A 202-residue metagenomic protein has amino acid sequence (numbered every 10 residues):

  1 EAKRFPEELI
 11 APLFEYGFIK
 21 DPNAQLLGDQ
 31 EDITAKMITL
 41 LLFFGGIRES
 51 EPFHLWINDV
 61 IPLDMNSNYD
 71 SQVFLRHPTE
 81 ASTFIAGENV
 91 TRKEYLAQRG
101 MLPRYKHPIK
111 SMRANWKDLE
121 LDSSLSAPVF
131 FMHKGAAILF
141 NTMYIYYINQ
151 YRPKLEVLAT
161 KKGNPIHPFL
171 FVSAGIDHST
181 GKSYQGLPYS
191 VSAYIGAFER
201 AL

Functional and structural regions predicted by a protein language model:
E1, E31-A35, F198: Non-catalytic DNA-binding core/recognition domains of DNA-processing enzymes
E1-F18, D177-T180: Flexible interdomain linker/hinge and immediately adjacent N-terminus of the catalytic tyrosine-recombinase domain
F14-F44, E49: Basic, Lys/Arg- and aromatic-enriched nucleic-acid-binding interface segment
K20-E31, P153-H167, L202: Short helix/loop segment immediately N-terminal to the Walker
A24-Q25, V157-A159, D177-G186, V191-L202: Short, basic (Lys/Arg/His-rich) helix/loop patches that form interaction surfaces in the mid-to-C-terminal regions
I38, H167-A174: Extended hydrophobic secondary-structure segments that form protein cores and membrane-embedded regions
L55-T160, P165-H167: Conserved tyrosine-mediated DNA breakage-rejoining catalytic core shared by Y-recombinases
